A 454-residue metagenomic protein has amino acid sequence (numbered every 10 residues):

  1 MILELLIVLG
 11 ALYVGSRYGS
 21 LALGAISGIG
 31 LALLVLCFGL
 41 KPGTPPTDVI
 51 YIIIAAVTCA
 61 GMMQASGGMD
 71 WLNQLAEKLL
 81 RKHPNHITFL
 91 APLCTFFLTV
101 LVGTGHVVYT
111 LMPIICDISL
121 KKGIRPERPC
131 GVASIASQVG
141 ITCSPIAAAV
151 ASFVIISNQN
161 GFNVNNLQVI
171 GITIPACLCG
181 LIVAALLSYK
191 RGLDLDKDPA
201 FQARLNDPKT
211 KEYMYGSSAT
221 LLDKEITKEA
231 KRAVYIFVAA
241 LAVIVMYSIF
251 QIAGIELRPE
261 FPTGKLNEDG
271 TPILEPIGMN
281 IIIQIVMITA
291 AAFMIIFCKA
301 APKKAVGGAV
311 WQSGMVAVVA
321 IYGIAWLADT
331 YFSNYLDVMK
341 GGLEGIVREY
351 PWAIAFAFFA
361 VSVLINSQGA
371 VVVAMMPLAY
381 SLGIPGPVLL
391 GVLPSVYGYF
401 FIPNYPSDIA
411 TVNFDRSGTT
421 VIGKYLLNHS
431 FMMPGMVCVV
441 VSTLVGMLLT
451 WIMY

Functional and structural regions predicted by a protein language model:
M1-A55, A60, A200-D329, M433-Y454: Hydrophobic transmembrane alpha-helices of multi-pass small-molecule transporters
L5-L6, V169, T173, L178 (+2 more regions): Transmembrane alpha-helical segments of multi-pass small-molecule transport proteins
V14, I26-V35, L40-P129, A300-L382 (+1 more regions): Membrane-embedded alpha-helical segments and adjacent helix-loop junctions characteristic of multi-pass solute
D48-V57, V169-A184, I273-M287, V388-I402: Alpha-helical transmembrane segments
V57-G61, C94-V107, V132-S144, T173-L181 (+4 more regions): Helix-loop-helix module between adjacent transmembrane segments
D117-K211, T220-A233, P385-S395, A410-Y454: Membrane-core helix-loop-helix motifs of multi-pass transport proteins
P145-N158, I249-F261, L327, Y331-L336 (+2 more regions): Membrane-helix interface motif
Y405-S407: A glycine-biased, small/acidic residue-tolerant capping/turn segment at secondary-structure junctions
